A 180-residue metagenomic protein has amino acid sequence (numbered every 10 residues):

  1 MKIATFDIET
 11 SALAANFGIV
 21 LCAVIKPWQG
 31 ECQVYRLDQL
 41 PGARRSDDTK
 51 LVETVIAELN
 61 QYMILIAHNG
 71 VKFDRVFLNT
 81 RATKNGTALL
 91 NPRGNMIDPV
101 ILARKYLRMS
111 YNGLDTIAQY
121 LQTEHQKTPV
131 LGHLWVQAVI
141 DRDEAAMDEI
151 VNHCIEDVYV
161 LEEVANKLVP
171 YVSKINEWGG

Functional and structural regions predicted by a protein language model:
M1-E31: Entry/capping segment at the start of metal-dependent catalytic domains with acidic active-site entry clusters
T5, I64-N69, M96, Q126-P129 (+1 more regions): A structural signal for short, well-ordered beta-strand segments and their strand-loop junctions that often border
D7-E9, D74, D98, D157: Acidic active-site catalytic centers that drive phospho-/nucleotidyl reactions and related ester hydrolyses
T10, D38-A43, A146-D148: Surface-exposed cleft-lining segments at the edges of enzyme active sites
F17, L78-T80, N166: Short amphipathic alpha-helical segments
Q33-Y111, D115-T116: Conserved DEDDh/DEDDy metal-dependent 3′-5′ exonuclease domain
I117-G179: Acidic, Mg2+-coordinating catalytic module of metal-dependent nucleases/exonucleases that use a two-metal-ion mechanism
